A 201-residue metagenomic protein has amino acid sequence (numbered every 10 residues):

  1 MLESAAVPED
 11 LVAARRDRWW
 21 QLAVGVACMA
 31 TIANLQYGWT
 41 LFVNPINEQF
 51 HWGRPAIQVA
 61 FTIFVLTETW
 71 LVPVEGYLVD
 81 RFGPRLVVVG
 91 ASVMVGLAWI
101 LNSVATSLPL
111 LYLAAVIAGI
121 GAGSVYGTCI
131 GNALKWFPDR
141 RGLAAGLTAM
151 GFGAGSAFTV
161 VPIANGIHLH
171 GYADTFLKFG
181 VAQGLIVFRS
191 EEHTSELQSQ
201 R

Functional and structural regions predicted by a protein language model:
R15-G38, V116: Pair of pore-lining "gating" transmembrane helices in MFS-fold secondary transporters
A30, A98, P109-S124, A149: Hydrophobic core of transmembrane alpha-helices in multi-pass small-molecule transporters, especially MFS/SLC-type
A33, Y37, G119-G127, G153 (+1 more regions): Small-residue-rich segments within alpha-helical transmembrane domains of MFS-like 12-TM solute carriers
Y37, V65-P73, A157: Residue-level signature of mid-helix packing/kink "hotspots" within the transmembrane helices of 12-pass Major
I46, S124-F137, A144-A145: Intracellular juxtamembrane helix-capping segments at the cytosolic ends of symmetry-related transmembrane helices
W70-P109: Conserved MFS/SLC helix-loop-helix module at the cytosolic interface between two early adjacent transmembrane helices
P138-V160: Glycine-rich segments within core transmembrane alpha-helices of 12-TM secondary carriers
D174-E192: Symmetry-related core transmembrane helices of the 12-TM Major Facilitator Superfamily/SLC fold
